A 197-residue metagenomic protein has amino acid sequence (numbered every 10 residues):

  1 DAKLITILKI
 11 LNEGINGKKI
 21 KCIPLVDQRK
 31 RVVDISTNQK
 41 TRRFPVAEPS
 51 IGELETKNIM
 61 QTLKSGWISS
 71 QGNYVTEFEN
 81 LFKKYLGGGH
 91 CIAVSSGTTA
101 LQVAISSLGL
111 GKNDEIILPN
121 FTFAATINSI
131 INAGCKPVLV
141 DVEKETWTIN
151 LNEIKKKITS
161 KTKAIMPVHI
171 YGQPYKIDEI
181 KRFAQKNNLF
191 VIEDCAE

Functional and structural regions predicted by a protein language model:
D1-K21, L25-R29: The conserved cystathionine-beta-synthase
K3-K9, E13, K64-E77: Cysteine/selenocysteine-centered motifs that mediate thiol-based redox chemistry or coordinate metal-sulfur cofactors
I10-G14, Y85, A104, E153-K157 (+1 more regions): CheY-like receiver
I23-T41: Short, structured interface segments
T37-I68: N-terminal "arm"/small-domain region of PLP-dependent enzymes with the aminotransferase-like
R42-P45, P49, G109-C195: PLP-dependent aminotransferase-like
N73-E115, S129-I131, L139-D141: Phosphate-binding glycine-rich loop
